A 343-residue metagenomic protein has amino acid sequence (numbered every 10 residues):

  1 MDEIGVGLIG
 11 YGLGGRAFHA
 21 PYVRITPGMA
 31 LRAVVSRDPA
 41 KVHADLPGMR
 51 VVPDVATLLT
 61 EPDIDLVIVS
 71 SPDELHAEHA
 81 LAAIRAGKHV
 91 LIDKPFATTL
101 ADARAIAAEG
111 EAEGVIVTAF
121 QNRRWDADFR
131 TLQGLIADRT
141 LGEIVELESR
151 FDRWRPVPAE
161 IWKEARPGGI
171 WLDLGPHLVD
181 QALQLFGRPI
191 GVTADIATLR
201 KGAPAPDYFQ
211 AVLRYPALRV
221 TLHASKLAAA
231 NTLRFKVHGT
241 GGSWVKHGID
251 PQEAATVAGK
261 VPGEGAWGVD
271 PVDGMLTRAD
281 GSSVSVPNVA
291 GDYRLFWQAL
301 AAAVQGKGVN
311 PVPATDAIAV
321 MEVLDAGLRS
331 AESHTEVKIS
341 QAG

Functional and structural regions predicted by a protein language model:
M1-E3, L66-I68, S285, A299-G343: C-terminal helix-rich "cap/oligomerization" subdomain common to oxidoreductases
M1-L46: N-terminal Rossmann-like dinucleotide-binding module
M49-E109: Beta-loop-alpha module in the N-terminal Rossmann-like domain of NAD(P)-dependent dehydrogenases, especially those
P53, V69, I92, V117-A119 (+2 more regions): Hydrophobic residues in well-ordered beta-strands that form the structural core
A105-N122, E143-L147: Rossmann-fold dehydrogenase core element
R123-G202, Q210, H334: Predominantly a Rossmann-like dinucleotide-binding segment in NAD(P)-dependent oxidoreductases
D180-P262, R294-G308, G327, A342-G343: Contiguous beta-strand/loop segments that form the cofactor/metal-binding neighborhood of enzyme cores
V284-W297: Active-site loop of classical SDR/Rossmann-like NAD(P)-dependent oxidoreductases, centered on the catalytic Tyr-X3-Lys
